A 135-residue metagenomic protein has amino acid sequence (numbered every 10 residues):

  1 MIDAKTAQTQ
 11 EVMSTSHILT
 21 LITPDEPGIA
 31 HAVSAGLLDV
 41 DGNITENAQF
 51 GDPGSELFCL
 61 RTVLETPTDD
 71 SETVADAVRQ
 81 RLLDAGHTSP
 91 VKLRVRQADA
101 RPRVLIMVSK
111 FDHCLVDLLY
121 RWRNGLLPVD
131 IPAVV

Functional and structural regions predicted by a protein language model:
I2-P102: A conserved regulatory-domain signal marking ACT and ACT-like small-molecule sensing domains and adjacent regulatory
S14-T15, L127-V129: Short glycine-enriched loop/turn motifs at secondary-structure junctions
F58-L60, N124-P128: Acidic/polar active-site rim loop that often engages polyanionic ligands
V104-C114: Short, glycine-rich nucleotide/cofactor-binding loops
C114-N124: Histidine-anchored nucleotide/phosphate-binding helix
D130-V135: Short internal beta-strands
